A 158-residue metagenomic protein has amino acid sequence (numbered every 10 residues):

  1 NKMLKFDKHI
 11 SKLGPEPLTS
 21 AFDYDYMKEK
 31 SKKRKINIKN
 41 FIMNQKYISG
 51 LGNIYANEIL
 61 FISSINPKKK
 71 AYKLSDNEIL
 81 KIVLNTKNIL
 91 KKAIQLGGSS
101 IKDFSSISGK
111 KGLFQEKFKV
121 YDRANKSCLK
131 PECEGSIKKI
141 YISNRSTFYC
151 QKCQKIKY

Functional and structural regions predicted by a protein language model:
N1-Y158: Structured catalytic/nucleic-acid-binding cores of DNA maintenance enzymes
